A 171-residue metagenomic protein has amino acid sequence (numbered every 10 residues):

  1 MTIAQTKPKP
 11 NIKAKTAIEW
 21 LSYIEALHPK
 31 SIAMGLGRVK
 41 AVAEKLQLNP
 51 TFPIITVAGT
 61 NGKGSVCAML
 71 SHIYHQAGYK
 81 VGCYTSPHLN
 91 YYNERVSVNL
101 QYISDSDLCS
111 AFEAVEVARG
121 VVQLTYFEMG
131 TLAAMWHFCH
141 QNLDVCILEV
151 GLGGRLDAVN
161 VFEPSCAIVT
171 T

Functional and structural regions predicted by a protein language model:
T2-A4: Long, basic/Gly/Ser/Thr-rich N-terminal segments that mediate initial subcellular attachment or targeting
K7, N11-K15, E19, K30-I32 (+3 more regions): ATP-dependent carboxylate-amine ligase catalytic core
I24, T60, V81, I147 (+1 more regions): Residue-level signal for inorganic ion chemistry
P53-V57, S65-G82: A conserved segment at the C-terminal end of the G1
T56, S97, I168: Conserved beta-strand segments that form the floor/walls of ligand-binding pockets within enzyme and binding domains
N61-K63, H88-L89: Short active-site-proximal "capping" loops at secondary-structure junctions
N160-T171: Inter-motif core of Ras-like GTPase G domains
